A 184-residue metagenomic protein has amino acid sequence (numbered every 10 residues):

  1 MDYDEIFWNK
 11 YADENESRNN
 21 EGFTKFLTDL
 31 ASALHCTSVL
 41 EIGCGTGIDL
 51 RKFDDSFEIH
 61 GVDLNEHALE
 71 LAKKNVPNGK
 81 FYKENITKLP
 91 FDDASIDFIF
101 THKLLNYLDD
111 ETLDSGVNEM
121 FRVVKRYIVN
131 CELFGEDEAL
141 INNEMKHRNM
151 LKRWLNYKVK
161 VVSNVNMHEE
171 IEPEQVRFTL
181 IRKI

Functional and structural regions predicted by a protein language model:
M1-K88, E111-S115, Y127-I184: Class I (Rossmann-like) S-adenosyl-L-methionine-dependent methyltransferase catalytic domain, capturing the SAM-binding
L89-A94: Short amphipathic alpha-helix with an adjacent loop that forms part of the alpha/beta core around
F100: A conserved beta-strand element that flanks and buttresses the S-adenosyl-L-methionine
K103-Y107: Short catalytic micro-motifs in class I SAM-dependent methyltransferases
S115-E119, V123: Short, conserved SAM-binding segment of the class I
